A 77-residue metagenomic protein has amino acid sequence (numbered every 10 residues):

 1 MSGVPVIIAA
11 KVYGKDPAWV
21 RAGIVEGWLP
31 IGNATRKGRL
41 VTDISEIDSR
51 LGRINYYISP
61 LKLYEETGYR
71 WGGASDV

Functional and structural regions predicted by a protein language model:
M1-S2, Y64: Short, amphipathic alpha-helical "recognition" segments used to contact nucleic acids or chromatin
S2-V4, Y57: Residue at a beta-strand N-cap/secondary-structure junction
P5-V6, L40: Short secondary-structure boundary micro-motifs
I8-A10: Short alpha-helical "recognition helix" segments of helix-turn-helix
V12-Y57, D76: Major-groove DNA-recognition helix of helix-turn-helix-type DNA-binding domains
R53-I54, S59-V77: Helix-turn-helix/homeodomain-like alpha-helical modules used for DNA recognition and transcription-factor dimerization
